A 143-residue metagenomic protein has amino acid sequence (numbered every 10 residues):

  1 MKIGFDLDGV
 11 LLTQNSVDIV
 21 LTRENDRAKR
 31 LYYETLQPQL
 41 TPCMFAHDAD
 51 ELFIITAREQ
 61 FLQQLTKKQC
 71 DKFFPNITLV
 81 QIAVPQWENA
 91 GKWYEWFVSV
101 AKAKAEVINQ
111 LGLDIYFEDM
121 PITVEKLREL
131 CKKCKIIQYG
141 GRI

Functional and structural regions predicted by a protein language model:
M1-I3, L113-D114: The start of beta-strands in P-loop NTPase/AAA+ ATPase cores
K2-E88: Alpha-helical substrate-recognition element adjacent to the catalytic core
L36-T41, V100-K104, M120: Amphipathic coiled-coil/heptad-repeat helices and related helical stalk/stem segments that mediate oligomerization
P42-M44, Q69, V107, T123-L130: A short acidic, amphipathic alpha-helical/loop segment
Q60-L62, A103, I122: Short alpha-helical
Q64-K67, A90, E95-L111: Short loop-to-alpha-helix "cap/lid" segments that border enzyme active sites across diverse enzyme classes
F73-P75, I82-W96, N109, M120 (+1 more regions): Metal-dependent phosphoesterase core characteristic of DEDDh/y 3'-5' exonuclease domains
Q110-I143: Acidic, Mg2+-coordinating phosphoryl-transfer loop and its flanking beta/alpha structural elements, shared across
